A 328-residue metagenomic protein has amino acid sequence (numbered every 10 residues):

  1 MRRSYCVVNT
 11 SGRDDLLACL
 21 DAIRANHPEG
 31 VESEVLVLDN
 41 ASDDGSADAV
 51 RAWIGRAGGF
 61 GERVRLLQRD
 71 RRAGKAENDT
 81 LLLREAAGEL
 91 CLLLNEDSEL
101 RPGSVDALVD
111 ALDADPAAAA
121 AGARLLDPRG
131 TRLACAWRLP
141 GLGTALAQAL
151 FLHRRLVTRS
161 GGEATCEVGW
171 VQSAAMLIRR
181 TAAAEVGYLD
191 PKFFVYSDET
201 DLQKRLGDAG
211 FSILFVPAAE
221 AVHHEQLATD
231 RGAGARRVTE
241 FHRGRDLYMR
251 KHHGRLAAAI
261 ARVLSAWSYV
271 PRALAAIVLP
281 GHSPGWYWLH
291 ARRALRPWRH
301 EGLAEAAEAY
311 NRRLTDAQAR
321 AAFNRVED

Functional and structural regions predicted by a protein language model:
M1-A25: N-proximal low-complexity "stem/linker" segments adjacent to membrane-targeting elements
D21-R71, L81: Acidic donor-binding segment of Leloir-type glycosyltransferases
D70-E77, L83-A86, L100, V195-Y196: A short, glycine-/small-residue-rich helix N-cap motif at loop->alpha-helix starts within glycosyltransferase
C91: Short aromatic/hydrophobic "clamp" motif used to bind/position activated sugar donors
R101-A134: Conserved donor NDP-sugar-binding/catalytic core segment of glycosyltransferases
T144, Q148-A149, R154-T181, E185 (+2 more regions): A recurrent flexible, glycine/aromatic-enriched loop bordering the glycosyltransferase active site that acts as
G169-E220: A short, conserved alpha-helix in the catalytic core of glycosyltransferases
R236-R243, R255-D328: Non-catalytic, C-terminal membrane-associated alpha-helical segments of glycosyltransferases
